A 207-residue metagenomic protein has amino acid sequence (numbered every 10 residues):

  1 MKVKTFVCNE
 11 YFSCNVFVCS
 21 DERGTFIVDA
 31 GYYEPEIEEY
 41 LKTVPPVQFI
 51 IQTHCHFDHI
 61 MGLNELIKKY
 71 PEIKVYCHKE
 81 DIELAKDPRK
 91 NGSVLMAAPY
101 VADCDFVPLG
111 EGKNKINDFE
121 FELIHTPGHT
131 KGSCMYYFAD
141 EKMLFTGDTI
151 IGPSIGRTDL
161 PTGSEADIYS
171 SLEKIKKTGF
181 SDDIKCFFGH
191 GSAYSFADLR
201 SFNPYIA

Functional and structural regions predicted by a protein language model:
M1-K42, M135-G147, I151: Conserved beta-strand hairpin/beta-sheet module of binuclear metal-dependent hydrolase folds, prominently
F6, C19, E111-D118: Short acidic-hydrophobic surface loop/beta-edge motif
V7-N9, D105-F106, H125-P127: Short Gly/Pro-enriched turn/cap motifs at secondary-structure boundaries
V18-S20, V47, K115, Y137 (+1 more regions): Short, well-ordered beta-strand micro-motif
T25-V28, F49-I51, L123-H125: Short catalytic-loop micro-motif centered on adjacent basic/acidic residues
F26, I51, V75, F145-T146 (+1 more regions): Residue-level marker for buried hydrophobic side chains located in beta-strands that build the well-ordered beta-sheet
Y32-I116, Y205: Active-site HxH/HxHxD metal-binding segment of metal-dependent hydrolases
E122-A207: Metallo-beta-lactamase
